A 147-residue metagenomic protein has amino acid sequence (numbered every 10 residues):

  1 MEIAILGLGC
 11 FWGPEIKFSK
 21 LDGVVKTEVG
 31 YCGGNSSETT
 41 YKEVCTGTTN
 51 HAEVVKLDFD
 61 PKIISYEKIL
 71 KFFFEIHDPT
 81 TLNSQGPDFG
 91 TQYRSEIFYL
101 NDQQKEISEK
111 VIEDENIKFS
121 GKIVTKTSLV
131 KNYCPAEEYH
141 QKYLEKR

Functional and structural regions predicted by a protein language model:
M1-R147: Flexible coil/turn and secondary-structure edge motifs
